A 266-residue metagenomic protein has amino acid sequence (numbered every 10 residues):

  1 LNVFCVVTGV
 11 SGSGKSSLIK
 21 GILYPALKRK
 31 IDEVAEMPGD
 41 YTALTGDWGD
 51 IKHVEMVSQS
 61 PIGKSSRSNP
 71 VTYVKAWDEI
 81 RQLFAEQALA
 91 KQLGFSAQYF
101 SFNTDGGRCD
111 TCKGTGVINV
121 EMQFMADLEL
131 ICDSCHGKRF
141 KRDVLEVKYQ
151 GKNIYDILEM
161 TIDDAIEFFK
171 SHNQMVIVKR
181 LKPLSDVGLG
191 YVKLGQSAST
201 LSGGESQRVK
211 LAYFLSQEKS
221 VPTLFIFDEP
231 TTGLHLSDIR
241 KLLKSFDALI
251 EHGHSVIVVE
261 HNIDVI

Functional and structural regions predicted by a protein language model:
L1-I266: Conserved phosphate-binding elements of NTP-dependent enzyme cores
